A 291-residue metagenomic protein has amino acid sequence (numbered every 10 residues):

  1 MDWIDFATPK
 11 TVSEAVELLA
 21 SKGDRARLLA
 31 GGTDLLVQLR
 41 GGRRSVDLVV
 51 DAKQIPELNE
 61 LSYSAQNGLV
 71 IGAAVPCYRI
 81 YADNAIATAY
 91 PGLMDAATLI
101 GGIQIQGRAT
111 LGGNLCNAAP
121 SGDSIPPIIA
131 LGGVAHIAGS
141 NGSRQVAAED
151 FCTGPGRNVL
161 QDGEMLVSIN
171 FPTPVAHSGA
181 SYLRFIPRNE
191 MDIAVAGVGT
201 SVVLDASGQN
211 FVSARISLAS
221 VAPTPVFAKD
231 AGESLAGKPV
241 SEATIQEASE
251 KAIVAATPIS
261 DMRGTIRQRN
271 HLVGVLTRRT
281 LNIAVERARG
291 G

Functional and structural regions predicted by a protein language model:
M1-G291: C-terminal structural segment of proteins
